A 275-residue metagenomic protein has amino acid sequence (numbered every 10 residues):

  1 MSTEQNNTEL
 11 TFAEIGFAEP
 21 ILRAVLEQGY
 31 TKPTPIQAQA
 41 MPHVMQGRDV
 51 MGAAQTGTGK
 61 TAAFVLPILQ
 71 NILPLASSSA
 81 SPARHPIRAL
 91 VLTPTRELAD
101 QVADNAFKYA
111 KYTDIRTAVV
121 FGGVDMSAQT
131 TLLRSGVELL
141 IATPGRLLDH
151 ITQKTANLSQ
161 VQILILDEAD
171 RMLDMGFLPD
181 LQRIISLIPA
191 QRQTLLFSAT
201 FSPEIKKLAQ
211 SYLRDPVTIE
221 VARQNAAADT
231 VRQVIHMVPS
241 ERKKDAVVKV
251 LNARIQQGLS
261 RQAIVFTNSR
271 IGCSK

Functional and structural regions predicted by a protein language model:
S2-K275: Conserved helicase RecA-like core
